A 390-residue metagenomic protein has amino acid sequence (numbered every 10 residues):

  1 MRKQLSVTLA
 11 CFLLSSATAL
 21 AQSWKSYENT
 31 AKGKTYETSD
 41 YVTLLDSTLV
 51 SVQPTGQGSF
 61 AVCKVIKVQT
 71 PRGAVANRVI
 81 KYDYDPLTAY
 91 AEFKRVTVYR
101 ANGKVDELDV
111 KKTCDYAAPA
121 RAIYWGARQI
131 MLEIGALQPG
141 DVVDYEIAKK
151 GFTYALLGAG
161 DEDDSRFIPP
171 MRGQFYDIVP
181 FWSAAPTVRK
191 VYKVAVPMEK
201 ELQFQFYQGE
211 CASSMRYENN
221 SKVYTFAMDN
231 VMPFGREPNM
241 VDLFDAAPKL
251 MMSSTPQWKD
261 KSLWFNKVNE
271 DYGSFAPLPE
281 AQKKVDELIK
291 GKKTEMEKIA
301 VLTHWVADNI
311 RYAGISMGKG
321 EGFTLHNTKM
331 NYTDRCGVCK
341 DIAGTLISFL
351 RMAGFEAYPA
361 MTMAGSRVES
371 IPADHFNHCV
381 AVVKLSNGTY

Functional and structural regions predicted by a protein language model:
M1-W24: Bacterial Sec-dependent N-terminal signal peptides
Q22-P186: Lumenal/extracellular ectodomains and adaptor appendage modules of the eukaryotic vesicle/secretory system
S23-K25, K150-E162, P169-Y176, P180-I315 (+1 more regions): Secretory-pathway-linked proteins and extracytosolic
T38, V241, A246-M251, K259 (+1 more regions): Active-site rim recognition segments
A127, Q138, T187, N219-S221 (+3 more regions): Short, solvent-exposed loop/turn segments at the edges of secondary structure
R128-E133, V285-K293, T328-C336: Second-shell loop/turn segments in exported
Q282-K283, G318-N327, M363-G365: Short, conserved phosphate-binding/catalytic loop or strand-edge motifs used in phosphoryl-/nucleotidyl-transfer
K340-Y390: Hydrophobic/aromatic-rich core segments of domains that either
